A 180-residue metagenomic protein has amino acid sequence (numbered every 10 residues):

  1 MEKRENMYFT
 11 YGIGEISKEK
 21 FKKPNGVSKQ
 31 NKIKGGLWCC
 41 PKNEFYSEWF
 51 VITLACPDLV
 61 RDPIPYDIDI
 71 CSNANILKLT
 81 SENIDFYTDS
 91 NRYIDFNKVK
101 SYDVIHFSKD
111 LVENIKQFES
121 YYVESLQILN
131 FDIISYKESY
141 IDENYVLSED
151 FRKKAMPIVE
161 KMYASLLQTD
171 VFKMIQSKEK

Functional and structural regions predicted by a protein language model:
E2-G26, T53-K180: Active-site and NAD+-binding cores of ADP-ribose-processing enzymes
K29-C39: A short, exposed loop/beta-hairpin motif centered on an aromatic-Gly-Thr core
K42: Short helix- or helix-capping micro-motifs that position conserved polar/aromatic residues at function-defining sites
F45-Y46: A generic structural signal for short hydrophobic patches within well-formed alpha-helices
W49: An amphipathic, hydrophobic-aromatic interaction surface with interspersed Lys/Arg that forms lipid/phosphate-bearing
